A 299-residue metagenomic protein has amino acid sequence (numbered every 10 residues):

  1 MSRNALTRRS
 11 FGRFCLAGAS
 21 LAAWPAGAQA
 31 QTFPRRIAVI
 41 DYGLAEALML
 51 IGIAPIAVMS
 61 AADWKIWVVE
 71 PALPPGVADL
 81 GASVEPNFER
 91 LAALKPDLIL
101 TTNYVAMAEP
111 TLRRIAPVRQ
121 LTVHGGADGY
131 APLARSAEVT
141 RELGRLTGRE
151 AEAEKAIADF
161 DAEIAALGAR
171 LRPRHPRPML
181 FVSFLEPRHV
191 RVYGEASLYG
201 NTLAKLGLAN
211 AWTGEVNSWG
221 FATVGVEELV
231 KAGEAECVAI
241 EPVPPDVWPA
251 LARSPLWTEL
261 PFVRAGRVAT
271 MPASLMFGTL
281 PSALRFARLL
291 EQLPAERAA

Functional and structural regions predicted by a protein language model:
S2-A5, S10-Q29: N-terminal export signals
R35-R36, R135-E138, A232-A299: Structured C-terminal subdomain patch of bacterial secreted/periplasmic proteins
R36, P117-L185, W212, M276 (+1 more regions): Extracytoplasmic substrate-binding proteins
R36, Y42-R90: A short, structured surface patch at a secondary-structure boundary
M59-S60, A196-G220: His/Asp/Glu-enriched short active-site or ligand-binding loop at hydrolase and phosphoryl-transfer sites
L80-F88, V216-V226: Short helix-initiation/N-cap motifs at beta->coil->alpha
K95-T101, E234-A235: Proline-aspartate-enriched helix->loop->beta-strand connector
R191, F221-P242: Ligand-binding pocket segment of bilobal, Venus flytrap-like solute-binding proteins
